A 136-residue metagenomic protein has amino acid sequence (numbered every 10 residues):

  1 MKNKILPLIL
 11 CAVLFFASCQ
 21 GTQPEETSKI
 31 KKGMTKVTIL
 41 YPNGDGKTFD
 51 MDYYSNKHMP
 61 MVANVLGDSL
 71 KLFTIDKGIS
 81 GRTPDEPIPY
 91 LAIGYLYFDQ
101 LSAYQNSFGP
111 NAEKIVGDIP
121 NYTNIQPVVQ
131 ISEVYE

Functional and structural regions predicted by a protein language model:
M1-T27: Bacterial Sec-dependent N-terminal signal peptides
C19-E136: Macromolecular interaction modules
